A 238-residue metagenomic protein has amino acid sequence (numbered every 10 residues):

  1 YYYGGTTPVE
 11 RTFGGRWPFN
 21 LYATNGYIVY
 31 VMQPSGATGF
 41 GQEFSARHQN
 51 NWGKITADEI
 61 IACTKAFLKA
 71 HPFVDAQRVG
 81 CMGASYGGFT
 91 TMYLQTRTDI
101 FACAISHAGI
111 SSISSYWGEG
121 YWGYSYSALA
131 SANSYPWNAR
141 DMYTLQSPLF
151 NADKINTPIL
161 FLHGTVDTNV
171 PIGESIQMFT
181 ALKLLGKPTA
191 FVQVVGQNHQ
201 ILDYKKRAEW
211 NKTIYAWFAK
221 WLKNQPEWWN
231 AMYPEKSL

Functional and structural regions predicted by a protein language model:
Y1-Y2, P8-N25, V31-L238: Active-site-proximal cap/loop segments of hydrolase catalytic domains
